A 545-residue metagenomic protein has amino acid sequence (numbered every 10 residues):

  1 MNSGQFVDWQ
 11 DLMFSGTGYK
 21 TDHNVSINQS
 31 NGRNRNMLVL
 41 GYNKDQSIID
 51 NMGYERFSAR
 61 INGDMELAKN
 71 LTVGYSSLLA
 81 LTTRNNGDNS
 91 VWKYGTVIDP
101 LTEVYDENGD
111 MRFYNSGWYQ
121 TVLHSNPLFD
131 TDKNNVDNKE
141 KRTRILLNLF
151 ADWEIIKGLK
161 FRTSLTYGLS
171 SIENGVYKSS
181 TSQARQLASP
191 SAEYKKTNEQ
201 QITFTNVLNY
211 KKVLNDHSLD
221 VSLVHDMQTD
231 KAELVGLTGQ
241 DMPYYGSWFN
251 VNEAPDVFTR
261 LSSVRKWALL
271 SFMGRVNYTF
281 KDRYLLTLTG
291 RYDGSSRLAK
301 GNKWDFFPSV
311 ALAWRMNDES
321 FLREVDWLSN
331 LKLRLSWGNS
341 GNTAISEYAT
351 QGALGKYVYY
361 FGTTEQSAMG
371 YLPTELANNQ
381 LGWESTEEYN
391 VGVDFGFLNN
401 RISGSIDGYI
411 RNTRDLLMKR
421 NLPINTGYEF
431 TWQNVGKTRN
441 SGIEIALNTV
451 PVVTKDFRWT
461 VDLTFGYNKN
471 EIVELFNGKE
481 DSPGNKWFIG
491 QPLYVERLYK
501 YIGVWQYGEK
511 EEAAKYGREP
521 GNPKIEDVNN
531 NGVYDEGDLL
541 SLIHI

Functional and structural regions predicted by a protein language model:
M1-D50, D88-V91, V104, N115-T121 (+4 more regions): Residues embedded in well-ordered regular secondary structure
T21, R56, N62-L71, S76-L81 (+2 more regions): Extracellular/periplasmic, surface-exposed regions of secreted and cell-surface proteins
R84-T102, L475-D481: Low-complexity intrinsically disordered tracts that form flexible linkers/tails across taxa
P492-E511: C-terminal segments of large proteins
I543-I545: Conserved small/polar residues in nucleotide/adenosyl-binding loops
